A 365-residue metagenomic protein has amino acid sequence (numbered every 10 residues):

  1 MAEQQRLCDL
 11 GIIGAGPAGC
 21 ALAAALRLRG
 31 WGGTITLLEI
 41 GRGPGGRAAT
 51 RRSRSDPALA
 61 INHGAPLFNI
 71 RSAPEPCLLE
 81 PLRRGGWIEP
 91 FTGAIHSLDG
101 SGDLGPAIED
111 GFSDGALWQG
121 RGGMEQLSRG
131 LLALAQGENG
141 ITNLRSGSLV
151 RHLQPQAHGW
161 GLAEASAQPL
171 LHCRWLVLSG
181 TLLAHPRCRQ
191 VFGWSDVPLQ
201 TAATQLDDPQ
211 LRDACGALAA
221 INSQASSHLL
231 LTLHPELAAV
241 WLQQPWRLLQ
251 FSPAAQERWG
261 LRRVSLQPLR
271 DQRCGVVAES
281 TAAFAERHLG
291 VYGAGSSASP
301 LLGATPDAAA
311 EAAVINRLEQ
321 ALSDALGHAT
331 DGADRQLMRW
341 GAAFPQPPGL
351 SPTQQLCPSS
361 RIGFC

Functional and structural regions predicted by a protein language model:
A2-A18, T36: Beta1/beta-strand and adjacent pyrophosphate-binding region of the FAD-binding site in flavoprotein oxidoreductases
G11, A25-S55: Glycine-rich FAD pyrophosphate-binding loop
G45, P57, P169-R247: Central helical "cap/lid" subdomain
L67-P74, L104-L134, T305-V314: Short beta-strand to alpha-helix junction loop
P74-L117: Flavin (FAD/FMN) cofactor-binding and adjacent substrate-gating region of FAD-dependent oxidoreductase domains
R145-G161: A conserved short coil-to-beta-strand element within the FAD-binding core of flavoproteins
A220, Q224-A304, R317, L322-L326: Active-site substrate-recognition segment that forms the wall of the catalytic cavity or substrate channel
A312-F364: Flavin (FAD/FMN) cofactor-binding core of flavoprotein oxidoreductases
